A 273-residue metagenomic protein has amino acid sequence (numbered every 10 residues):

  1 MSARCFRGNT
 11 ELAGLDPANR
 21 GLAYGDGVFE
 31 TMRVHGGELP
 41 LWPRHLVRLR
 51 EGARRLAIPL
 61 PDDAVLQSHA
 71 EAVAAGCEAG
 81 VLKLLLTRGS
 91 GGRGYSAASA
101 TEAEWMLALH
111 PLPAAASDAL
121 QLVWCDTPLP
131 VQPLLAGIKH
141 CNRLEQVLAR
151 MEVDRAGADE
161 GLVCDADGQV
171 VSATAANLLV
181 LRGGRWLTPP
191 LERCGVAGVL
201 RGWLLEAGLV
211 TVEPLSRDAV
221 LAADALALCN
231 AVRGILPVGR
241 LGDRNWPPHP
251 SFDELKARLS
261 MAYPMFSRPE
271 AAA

Functional and structural regions predicted by a protein language model:
M1-A72, G76, T87, G92-A273: Helix-start/capping segments and mature chain N-termini
